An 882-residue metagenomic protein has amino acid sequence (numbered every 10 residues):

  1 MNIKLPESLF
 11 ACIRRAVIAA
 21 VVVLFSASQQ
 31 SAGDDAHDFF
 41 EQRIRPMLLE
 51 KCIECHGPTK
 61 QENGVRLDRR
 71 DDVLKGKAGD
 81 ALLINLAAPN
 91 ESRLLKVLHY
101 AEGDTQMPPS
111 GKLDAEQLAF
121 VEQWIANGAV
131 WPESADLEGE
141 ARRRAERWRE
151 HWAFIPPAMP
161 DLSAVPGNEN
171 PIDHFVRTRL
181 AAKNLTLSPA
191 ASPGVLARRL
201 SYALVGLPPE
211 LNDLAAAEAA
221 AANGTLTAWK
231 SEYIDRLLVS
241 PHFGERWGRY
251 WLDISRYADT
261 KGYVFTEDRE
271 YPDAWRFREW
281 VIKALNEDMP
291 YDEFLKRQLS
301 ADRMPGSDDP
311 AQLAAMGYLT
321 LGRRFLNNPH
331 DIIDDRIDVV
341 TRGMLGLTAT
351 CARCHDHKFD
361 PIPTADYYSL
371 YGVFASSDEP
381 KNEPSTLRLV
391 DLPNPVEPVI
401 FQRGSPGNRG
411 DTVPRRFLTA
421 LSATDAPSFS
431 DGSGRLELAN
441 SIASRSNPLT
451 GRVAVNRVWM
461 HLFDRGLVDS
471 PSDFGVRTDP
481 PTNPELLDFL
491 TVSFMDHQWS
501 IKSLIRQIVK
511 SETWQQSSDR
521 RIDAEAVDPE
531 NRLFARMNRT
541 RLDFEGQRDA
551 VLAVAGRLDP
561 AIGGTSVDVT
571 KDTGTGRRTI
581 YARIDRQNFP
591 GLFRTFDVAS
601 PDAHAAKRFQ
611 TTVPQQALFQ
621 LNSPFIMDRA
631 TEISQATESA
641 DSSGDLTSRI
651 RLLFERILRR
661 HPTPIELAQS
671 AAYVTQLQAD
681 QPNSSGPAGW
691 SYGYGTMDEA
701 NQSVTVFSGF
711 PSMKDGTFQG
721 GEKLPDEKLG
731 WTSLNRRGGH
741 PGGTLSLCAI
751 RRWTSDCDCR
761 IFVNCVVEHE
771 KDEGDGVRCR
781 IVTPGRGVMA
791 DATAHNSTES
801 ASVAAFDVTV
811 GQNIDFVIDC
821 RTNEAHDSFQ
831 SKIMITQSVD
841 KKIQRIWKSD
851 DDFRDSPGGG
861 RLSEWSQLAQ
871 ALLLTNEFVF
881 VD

Functional and structural regions predicted by a protein language model:
N2-V17: Bacterial N-terminal signal peptides that target proteins for export
R15-A27: Bacterial N-terminal signal peptides
Q30-E122, W131-T178, G194-R199, V205 (+10 more regions): Solvent-exposed helix-loop boundary motif
L137, W152, Y263, D268 (+7 more regions): Active-site histidine-acidic residue metal-binding/catalytic motifs, centered on HxH/HExxH-like signatures
P166-R199, A203, L207-H242, Y257-R297 (+11 more regions): Primarily short, surface-exposed interaction patches in extracytoplasmic proteins
A679-S863: Gly-Asp-aromatic-enriched flexible segments
L868: Globin-like tetrapyrrole-binding proteins
